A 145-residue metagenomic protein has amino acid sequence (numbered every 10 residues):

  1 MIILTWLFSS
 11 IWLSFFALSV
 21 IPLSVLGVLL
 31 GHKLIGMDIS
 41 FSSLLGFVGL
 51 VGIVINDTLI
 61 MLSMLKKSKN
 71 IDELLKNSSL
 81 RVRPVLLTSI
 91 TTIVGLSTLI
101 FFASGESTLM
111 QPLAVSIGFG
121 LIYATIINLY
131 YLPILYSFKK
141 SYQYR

Functional and structural regions predicted by a protein language model:
I2-R81, L86-I90, V94-F102, F119 (+2 more regions): Hydrophobic transmembrane alpha-helices and their membrane-interface caps in long multi-pass transport proteins
S104-R145: Hydrophobic alpha-helical transmembrane segments of membrane transport and translocation systems, primarily multi-pass
